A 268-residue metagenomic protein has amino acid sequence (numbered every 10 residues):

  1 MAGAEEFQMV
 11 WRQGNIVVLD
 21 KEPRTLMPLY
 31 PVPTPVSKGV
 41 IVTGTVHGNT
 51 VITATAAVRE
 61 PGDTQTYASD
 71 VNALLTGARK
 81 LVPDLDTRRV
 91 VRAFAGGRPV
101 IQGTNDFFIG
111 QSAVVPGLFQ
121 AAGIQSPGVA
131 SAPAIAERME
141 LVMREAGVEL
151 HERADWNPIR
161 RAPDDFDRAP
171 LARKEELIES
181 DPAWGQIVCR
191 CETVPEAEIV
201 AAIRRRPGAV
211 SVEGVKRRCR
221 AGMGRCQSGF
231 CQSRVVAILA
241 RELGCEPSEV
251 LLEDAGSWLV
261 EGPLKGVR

Functional and structural regions predicted by a protein language model:
M1, R138, V142-A146, I238-E242: Active-site catalytic microenvironments for nucleophilic, acid-base chemistry
M1-Y67, L85, D165-D167: Flavin-dependent oxidoreductases
V18-K21, G97-T104, W258-L264: Short, solvent-exposed polar/charged micro-motifs at secondary-structure junctions
T34-G39, T43-H47, G62-I187, V194-P207 (+2 more regions): C-terminal catalytic lobe of FAD-dependent flavoproteins
G62, P195-R206, G229-P247: Iron-sulfur (Fe-S) cluster-binding segments and ferredoxin-like electron-carrier domains, especially [2Fe-2S]
F166-E179, G229-R234, L264-R268: Charged/polar, low-hydrophobicity segments characteristic of intrinsically disordered regions and flexible loops
K216-S233, E249-R268: Short Fe-S-cluster ligation motifs
